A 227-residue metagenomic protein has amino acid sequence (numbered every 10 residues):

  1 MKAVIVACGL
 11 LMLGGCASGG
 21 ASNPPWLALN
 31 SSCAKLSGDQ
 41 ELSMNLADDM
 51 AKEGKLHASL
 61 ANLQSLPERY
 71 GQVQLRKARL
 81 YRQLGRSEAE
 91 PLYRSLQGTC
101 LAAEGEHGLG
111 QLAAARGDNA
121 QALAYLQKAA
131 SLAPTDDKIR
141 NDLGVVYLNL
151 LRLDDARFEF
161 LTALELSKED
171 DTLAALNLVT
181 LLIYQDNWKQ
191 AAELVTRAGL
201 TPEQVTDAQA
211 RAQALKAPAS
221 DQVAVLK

Functional and structural regions predicted by a protein language model:
C16-Q72, A224-K227: N-terminal leader/linker segments that initiate helical-solenoid repeat arrays
S22-P25, N30, T172-K227: Terminal, low-structured helical/coil segments at or just beyond the last alpha-helical repeat
S37, E68-G71, C100-L101, P134 (+2 more regions): Short coil turns that delineate tetratricopeptide repeat
L42, V73, G105-E106, I139 (+2 more regions): TPR alpha-solenoid repeat register
S59, A89-E90, A122, A156 (+1 more regions): Single-residue signature of alpha-solenoid repeat helices
